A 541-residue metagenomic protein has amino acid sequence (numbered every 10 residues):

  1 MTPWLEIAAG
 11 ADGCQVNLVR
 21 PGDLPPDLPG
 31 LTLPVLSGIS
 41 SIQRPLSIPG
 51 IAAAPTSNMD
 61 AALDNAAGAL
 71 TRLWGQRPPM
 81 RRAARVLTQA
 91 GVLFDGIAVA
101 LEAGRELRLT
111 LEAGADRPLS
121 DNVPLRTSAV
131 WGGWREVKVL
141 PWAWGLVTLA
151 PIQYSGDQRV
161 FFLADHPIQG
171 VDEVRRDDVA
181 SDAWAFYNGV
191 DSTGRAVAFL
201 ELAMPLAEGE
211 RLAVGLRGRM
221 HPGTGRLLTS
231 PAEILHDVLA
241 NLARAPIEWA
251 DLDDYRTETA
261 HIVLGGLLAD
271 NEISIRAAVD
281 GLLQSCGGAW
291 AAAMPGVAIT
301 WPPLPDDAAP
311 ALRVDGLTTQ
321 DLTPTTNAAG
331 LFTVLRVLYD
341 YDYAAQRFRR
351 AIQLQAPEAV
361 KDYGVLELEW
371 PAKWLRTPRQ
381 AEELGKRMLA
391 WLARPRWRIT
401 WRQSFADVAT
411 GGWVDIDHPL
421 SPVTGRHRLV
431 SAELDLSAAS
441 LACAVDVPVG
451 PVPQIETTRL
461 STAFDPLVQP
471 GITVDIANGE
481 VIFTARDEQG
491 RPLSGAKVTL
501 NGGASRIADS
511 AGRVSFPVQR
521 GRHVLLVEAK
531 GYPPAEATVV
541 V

Functional and structural regions predicted by a protein language model:
M1-L93, E102-E173, M220-K497, N501-G512 (+1 more regions): C-terminal extracytoplasmic interaction modules
R82, E210-L212, G521-L525: Exposed beta-strand face motif in extracellular beta-rich ectodomains
R176-P246: Surface-exposed interaction regions enriched in Ser/Thr/Asp/Glu that occur as long low-complexity tracts or repetitive
V179, G503-A504, Y532: Well-ordered beta-strand scaffold positions
M204-G209, I275, P517-G521: Surface-exposed, short loops/turns at beta-strand junctions within beta-sandwich domains
V514-F516, A535: Short strand-edge motifs at loop-to-beta-strand transitions and within beta-strands of extracellular beta-rich domains
V524-V540: A short, solvent-exposed loop/turn motif at the edges and junctions of modular extracellular/periplasmic domains
